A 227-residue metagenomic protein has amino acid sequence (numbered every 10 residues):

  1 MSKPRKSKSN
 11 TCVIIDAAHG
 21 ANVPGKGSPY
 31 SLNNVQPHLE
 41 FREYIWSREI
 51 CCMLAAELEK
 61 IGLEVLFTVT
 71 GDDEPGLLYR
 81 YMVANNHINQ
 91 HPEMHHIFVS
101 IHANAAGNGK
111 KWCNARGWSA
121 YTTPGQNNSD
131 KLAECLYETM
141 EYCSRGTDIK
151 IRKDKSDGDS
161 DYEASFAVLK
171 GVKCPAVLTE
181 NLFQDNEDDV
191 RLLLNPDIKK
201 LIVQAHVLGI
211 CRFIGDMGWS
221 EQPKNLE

Functional and structural regions predicted by a protein language model:
M1-V83, G107, N114-R116: Active-site histidine-acidic residue metal-binding/catalytic motifs, centered on HxH/HExxH-like signatures
S9-T11, L58-L66, H91-F98, C143-G146 (+1 more regions): Loop/turn elements at helix/coil->beta-strand transitions in domains of secreted/extracellular proteins
T11-D16, H91, S100, N104-G107 (+1 more regions): Active-site-adjacent mobile loop/cap segments within catalytic or ligand-binding domains
R48-C51, A55, L78-Y81, G117 (+5 more regions): Extracytoplasmic/secreted envelope proteins and their assembly/folding machinery, especially bacterial periplasmic
C52-L63, N85-N89, Y137-G146, I198 (+2 more regions): Sec-exported extracytoplasmic/periplasmic mature domains
L77-M94, F166-G171: Mature extracellular/periplasmic domains of secretome proteins
N108-W118, T122, L169: Flexible, surface-exposed loop/gating regions in the mature catalytic domains of secreted/periplasmic hydrolases
S129-D159: Active-site-adjacent substrate-binding region of metalloamidase/peptidase-like peptide-processing proteins
